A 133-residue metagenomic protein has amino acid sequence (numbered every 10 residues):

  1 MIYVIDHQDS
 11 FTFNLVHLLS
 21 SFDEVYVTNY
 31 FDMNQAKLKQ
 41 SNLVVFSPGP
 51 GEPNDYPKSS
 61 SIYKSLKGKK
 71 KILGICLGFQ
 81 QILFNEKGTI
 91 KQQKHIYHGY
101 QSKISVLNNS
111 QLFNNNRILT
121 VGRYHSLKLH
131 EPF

Functional and structural regions predicted by a protein language model:
M1-S21: Short, charged N-terminal beta->alpha structural module
F11, G51-P53, H130: Glycine-rich nucleotide phosphate-binding loop and flanking beta-alpha elements of Rossmann-like dinucleotide-binding
N14-H17, K39, P57-K58, N85 (+1 more regions): Generic recognition of short, well-ordered alpha-helical segments
E24-D32: A short beta-strand-loop structural module common to alpha/beta enzyme folds
N29, Q92, R123: Short loop/edge segments at beta-strand edges and connector loops that shape dinucleotide/nucleotide cofactor-binding
M33-S41: Short amphipathic alpha-helix with an adjacent loop that forms part of the alpha/beta core around
L43-S110, T120: Cysteine-nucleophile active-site neighborhood
S110-F133: Catalytic beta-strand/loop cores that center a nucleophilic Ser/Cys/Thr and support acyl-enzyme chemistry
